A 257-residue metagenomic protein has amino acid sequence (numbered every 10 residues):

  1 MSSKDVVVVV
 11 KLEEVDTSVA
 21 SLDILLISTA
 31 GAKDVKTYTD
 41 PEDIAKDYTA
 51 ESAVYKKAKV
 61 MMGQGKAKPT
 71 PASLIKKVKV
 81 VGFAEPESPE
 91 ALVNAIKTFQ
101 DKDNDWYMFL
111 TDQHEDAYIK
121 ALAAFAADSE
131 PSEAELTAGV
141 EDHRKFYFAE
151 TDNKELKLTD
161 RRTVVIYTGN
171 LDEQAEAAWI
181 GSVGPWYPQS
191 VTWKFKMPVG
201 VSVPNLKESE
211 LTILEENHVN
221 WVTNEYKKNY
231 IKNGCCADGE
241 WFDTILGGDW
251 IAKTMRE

Functional and structural regions predicted by a protein language model:
M1-E257: Surface-exposed assembly/interface segments
